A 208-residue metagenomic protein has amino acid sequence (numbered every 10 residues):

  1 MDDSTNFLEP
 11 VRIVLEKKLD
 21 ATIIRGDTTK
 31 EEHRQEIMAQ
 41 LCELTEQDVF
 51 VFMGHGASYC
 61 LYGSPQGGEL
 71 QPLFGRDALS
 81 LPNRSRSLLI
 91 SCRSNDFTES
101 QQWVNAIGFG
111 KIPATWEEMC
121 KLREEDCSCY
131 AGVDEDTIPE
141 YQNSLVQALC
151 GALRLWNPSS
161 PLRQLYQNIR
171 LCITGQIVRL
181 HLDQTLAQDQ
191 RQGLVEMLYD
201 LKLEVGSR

Functional and structural regions predicted by a protein language model:
M1-M53, L88-S91: A domain-level signal for caspase-like cysteine endopeptidase catalytic cores and their zymogen-processing architecture
K18-D20, R84, W103: A generic structural signal for alpha->beta connector loops
E31, G63-S64, L81-P82, S87 (+2 more regions): Intrinsic-disorder-driven secretion/translocation and chaperone-binding regions of pathogen effectors and toxins
R34-M38, S58-C60, G75-R76, N95-E99: Short, well-ordered alpha-helical microsegments
L41-E46, A78-R84, Q101: Flexible, charged surface loops at secondary-structure boundaries
V49-A57, G108-P113: Short loop/turn segments at strand-loop or loop-helix junctions that form parts of catalytic or ligand-binding pockets
G56-N83: A short, glycine/acidic-enriched catalytic loop
S87-I90, S94-R208: Active-site-proximal C-terminal subdomain of hydrolase catalytic domains
